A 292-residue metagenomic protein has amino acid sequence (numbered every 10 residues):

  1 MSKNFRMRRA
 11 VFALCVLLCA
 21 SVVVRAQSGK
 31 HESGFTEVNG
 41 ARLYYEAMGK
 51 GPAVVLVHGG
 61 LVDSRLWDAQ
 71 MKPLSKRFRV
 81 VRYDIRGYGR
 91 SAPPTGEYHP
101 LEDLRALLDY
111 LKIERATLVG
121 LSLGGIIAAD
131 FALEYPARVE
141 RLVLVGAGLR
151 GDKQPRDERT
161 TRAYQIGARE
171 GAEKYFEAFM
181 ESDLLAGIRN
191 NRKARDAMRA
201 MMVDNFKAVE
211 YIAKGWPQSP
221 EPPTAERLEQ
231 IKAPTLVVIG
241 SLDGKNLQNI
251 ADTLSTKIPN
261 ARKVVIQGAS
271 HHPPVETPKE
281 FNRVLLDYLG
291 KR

Functional and structural regions predicted by a protein language model:
S2-V54, R77-F78, L286, G290-R292: Alpha/beta-hydrolase fold catalytic core
A41-R90: Conserved HGGG/HGGXW glycine-rich cap/lid loop of the alpha/beta-hydrolase fold
M48, A69-K72, R82-V119, L123 (+1 more regions): Active-site loop/oxyanion-hole signature of alpha/beta-hydrolase fold enzymes
L133-E134, E140-E170: Flexible "cap/lid" loop of the alpha/beta hydrolase fold
D152-P155, R169-R227: Conserved alpha/beta-hydrolase catalytic His-Asp/Glu region
I231, V237-I239: Short beta-strand/loop motif that positions the catalytic acidic residue of the alpha/beta-hydrolase fold
G244-I250: Conserved alpha/beta-hydrolase "acid-adjacent" motif
A261-R292: Catalytic active-site module of serine/aspartate enzymes centered on a nucleophile-bearing elbow/loop
